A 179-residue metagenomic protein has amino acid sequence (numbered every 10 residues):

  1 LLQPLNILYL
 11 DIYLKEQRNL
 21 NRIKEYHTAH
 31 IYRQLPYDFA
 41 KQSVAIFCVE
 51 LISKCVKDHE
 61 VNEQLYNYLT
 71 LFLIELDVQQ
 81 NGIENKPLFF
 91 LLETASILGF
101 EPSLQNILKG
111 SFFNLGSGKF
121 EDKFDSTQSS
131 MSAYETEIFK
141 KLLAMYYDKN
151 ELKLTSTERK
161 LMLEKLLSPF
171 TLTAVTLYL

Functional and structural regions predicted by a protein language model:
L1-L179: Non-catalytic alpha-helical scaffolds and adjoining flexible linkers that form interface surfaces for assembly
